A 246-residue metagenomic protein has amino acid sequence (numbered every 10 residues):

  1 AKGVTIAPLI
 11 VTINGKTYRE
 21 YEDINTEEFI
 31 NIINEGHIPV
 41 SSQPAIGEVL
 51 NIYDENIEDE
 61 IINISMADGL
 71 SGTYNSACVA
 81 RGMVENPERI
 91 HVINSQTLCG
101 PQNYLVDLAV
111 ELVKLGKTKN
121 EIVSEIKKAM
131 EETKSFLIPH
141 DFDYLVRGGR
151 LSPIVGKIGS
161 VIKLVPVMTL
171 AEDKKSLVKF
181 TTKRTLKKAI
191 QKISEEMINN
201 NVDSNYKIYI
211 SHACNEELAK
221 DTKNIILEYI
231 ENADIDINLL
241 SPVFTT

Functional and structural regions predicted by a protein language model:
A1-P44, E48: N-terminal glycine-rich anion-binding loop in soluble enzyme alpha/beta folds
K2-K16, N51, E60, G69-G82 (+2 more regions): Mixed-charge interfacial surface used for oligomerization/domain docking and macromolecular partner engagement
I57: N-terminal glycine-/serine-/threonine-rich phosphate-binding loop
